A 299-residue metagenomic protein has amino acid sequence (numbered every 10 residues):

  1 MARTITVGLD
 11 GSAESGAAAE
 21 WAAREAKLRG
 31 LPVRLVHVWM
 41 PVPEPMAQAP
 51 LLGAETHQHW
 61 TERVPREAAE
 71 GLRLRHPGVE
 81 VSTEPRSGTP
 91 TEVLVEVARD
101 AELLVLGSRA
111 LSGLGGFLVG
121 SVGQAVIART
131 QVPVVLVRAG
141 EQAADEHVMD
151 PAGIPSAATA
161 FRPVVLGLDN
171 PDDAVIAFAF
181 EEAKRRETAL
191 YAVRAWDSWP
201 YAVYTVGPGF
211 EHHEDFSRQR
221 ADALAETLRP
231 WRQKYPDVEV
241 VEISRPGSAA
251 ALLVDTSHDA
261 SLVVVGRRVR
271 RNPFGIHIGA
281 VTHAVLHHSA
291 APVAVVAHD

Functional and structural regions predicted by a protein language model:
M1, E14, R73-L106, L111 (+1 more regions): Structural beta-alpha unit
M1-L52, T159-F210, R232, H298: Small/aliphatic-rich secondary-structure junction motif
R34-V36, S82-R86, V135, Y191-V193 (+2 more regions): General small-molecule cofactor/ligand-binding pocket signal
G53-R63, F210-R220: A short acidic, glycine-rich active-site loop that binds or catalyzes chemistry on phosphate/adenosine moieties
L94-V97, V126, A157, T256 (+1 more regions): Structural alpha-helical scaffold elements that stabilize or flank donor/cofactor-binding regions in carbohydrate
L106-A125, R129, A143-E146, L262-H287: Glycine-rich, Arg-bearing micro-motifs that act as flexible, cationic patches
G107-S108, V134-A139, A294-A297: Short beta-strand elements of ligand-binding domains
V241-D255, D259-D299: Protein-protein interaction modules outside structured cores
